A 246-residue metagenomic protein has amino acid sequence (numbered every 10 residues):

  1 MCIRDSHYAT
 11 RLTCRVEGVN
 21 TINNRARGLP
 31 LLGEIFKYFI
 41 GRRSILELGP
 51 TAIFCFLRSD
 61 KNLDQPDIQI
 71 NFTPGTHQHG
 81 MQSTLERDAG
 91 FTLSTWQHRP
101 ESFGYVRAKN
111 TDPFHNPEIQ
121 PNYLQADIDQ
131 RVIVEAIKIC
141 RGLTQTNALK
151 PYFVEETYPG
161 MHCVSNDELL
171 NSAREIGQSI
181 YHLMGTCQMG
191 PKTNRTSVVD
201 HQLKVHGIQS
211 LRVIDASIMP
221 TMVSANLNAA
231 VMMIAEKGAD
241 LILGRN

Functional and structural regions predicted by a protein language model:
M1-I3: Short, small-residue-biased leader/transition segments that mark boundaries at the very start of proteins
D5-N20, D60, G90-L149, E168-N246: C-terminal structured subdomain/cap of oxidoreductase catalytic cores
D5-R87, T144-A148, V164-D167, N171 (+3 more regions): Mid-to-C-terminal "cap/lid" subdomains and adjacent gly/pro-rich loops that border and regulate access to redox
K150-M161: Short, glycine/acidic-rich hinge or "gate" loops at secondary-structure transitions that mediate conformational
